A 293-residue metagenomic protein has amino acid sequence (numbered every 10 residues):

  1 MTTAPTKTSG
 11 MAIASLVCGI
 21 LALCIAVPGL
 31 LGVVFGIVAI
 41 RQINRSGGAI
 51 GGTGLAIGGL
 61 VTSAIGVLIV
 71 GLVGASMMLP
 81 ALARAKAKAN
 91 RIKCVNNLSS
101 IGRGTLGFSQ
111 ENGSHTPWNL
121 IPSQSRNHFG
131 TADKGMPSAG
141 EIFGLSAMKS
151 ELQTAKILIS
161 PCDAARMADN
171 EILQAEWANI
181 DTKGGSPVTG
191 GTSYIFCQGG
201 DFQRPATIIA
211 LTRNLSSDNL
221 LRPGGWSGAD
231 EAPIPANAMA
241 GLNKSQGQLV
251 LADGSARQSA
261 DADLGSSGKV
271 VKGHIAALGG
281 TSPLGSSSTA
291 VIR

Functional and structural regions predicted by a protein language model:
M1-C18, F35-G58, K86: Membrane-interface extramembranous regions at the lipid-water interface
V17-V33, V61-S76: Hydrophobic alpha-helical transmembrane segments in multi-pass membrane proteins
I69-I142, T154, A256, S286-I292: Conserved hydrophobic/amphipathic alpha-helical signal-anchor segments
L106, S123-Q124, D163-A168, G200 (+3 more regions): Short, solvent-exposed loop/turn segments at secondary-structure junctions
M136-G144, M239, Q246: Soluble or luminal CAZymes and related metallo-dependent hydrolases
L152-D230: Acidic, glycine-rich loop-and-strand cores that form catalytic or ligand-binding grooves in diverse globular domains
D218-R293: C-terminal accessory segments of extracellular proteins
